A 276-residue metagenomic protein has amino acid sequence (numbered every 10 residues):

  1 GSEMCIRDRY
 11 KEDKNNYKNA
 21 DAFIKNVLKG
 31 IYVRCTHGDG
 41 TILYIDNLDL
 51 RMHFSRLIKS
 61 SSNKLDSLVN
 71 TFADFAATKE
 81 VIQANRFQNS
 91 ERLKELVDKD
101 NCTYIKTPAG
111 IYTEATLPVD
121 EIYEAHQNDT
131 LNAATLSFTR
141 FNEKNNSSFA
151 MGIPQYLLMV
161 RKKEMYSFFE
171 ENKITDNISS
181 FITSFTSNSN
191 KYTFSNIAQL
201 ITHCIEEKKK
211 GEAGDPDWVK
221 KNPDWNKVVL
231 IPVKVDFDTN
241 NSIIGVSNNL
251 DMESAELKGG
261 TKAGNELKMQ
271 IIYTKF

Functional and structural regions predicted by a protein language model:
G1-I6: Short, small-residue-biased leader/transition segments that mark boundaries at the very start of proteins
R7-D46, V235-F237: Ser/Thr/Pro-rich, low-complexity mucin-like regions that serve as glycosylated stalks/linkers or repetitive adhesive
K11-K25, I122-N128, D217-K221: Surface-exposed acidic, glycine-flexible loop patches that form ligand/cofactor-binding and adhesion interfaces
F23, V27-T36, N132-T139, W225-I231: Residues within well-ordered beta-strands of beta-sheet-rich folds
H37-A84, N241-F276: Exposed low-complexity, polar/acidic, P/S/T/G-rich flexible segments that act as propeptides, protease-susceptible
D46-E121, M151-G152, R161-K162, S167-E171: Flexible, small-residue-rich N-terminal segments that precede or flank a structured functional core
G110, E124-T135: Extended extracellular/luminal ectodomain segments enriched in beta-structured repeat modules
S137-F276: C-terminal soluble interaction/assembly domains
